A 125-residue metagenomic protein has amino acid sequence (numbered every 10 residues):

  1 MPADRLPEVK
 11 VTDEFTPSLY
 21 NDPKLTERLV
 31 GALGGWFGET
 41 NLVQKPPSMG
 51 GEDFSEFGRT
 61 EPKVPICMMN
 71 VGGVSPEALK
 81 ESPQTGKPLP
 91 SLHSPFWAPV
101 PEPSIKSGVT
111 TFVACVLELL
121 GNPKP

Functional and structural regions predicted by a protein language model:
M1-P125: Metal-dependent amide/peptide-bond hydrolase catalytic core, centered on the "pita-bread" metallohydrolase fold
